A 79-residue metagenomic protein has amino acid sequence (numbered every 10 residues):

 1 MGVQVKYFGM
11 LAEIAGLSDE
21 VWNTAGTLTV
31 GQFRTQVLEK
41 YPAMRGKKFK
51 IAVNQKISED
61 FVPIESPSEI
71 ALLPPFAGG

Functional and structural regions predicted by a protein language model:
M1-G78: Ubiquitin-like/PB1-type beta-grasp interaction modules and other compact soluble beta-rich domains
